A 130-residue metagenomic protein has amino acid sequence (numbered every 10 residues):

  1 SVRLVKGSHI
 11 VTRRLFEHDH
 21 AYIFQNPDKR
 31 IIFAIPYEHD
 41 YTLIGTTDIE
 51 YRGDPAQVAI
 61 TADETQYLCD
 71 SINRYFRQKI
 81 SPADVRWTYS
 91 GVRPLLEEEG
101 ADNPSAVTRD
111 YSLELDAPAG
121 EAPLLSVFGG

Functional and structural regions predicted by a protein language model:
S1-I44, I49-G130: C-terminal catalytic lobe of FAD-dependent flavoproteins
